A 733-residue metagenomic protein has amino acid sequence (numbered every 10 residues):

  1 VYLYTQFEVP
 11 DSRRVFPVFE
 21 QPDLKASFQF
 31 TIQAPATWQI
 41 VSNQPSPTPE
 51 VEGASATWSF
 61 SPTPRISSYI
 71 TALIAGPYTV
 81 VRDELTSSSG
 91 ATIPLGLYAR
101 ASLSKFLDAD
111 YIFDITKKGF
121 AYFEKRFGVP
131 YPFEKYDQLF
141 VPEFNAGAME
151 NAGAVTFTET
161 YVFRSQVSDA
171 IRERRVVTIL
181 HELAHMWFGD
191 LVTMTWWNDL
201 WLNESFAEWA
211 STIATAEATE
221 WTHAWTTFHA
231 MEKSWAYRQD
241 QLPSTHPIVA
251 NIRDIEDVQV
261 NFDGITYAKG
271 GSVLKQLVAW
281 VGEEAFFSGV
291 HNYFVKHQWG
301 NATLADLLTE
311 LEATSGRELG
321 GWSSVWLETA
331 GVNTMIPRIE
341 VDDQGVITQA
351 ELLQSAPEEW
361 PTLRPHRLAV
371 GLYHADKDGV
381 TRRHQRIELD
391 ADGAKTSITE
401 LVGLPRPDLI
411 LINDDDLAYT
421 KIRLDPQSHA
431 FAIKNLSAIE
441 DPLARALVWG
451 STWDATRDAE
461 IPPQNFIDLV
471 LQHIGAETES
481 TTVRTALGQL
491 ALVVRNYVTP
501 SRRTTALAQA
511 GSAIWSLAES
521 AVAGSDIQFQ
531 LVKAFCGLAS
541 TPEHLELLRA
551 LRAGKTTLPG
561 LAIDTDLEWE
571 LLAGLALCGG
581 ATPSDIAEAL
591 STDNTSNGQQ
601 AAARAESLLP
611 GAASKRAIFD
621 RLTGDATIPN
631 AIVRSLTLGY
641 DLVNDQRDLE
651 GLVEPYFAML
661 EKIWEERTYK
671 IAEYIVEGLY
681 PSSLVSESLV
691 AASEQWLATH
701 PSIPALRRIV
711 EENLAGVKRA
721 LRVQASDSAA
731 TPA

Functional and structural regions predicted by a protein language model:
V1-E84, Y111, N251, D441-V448: Extended, low-hydrophobicity, Ser/Thr/Pro/Gly-biased non-transmembrane segments
V1-Y2, N43-G53, Y373-T396: Solvent-exposed beta-strand/loop surfaces of large extracellular or lumenal domains
Y2, F60, S89-A91, G96-P361 (+4 more regions): Hydrophobic alpha-helical and helix-loop surface patches within well-folded domains that function as non-catalytic
L24, P361-L368: Short coil-to-beta strand junction motifs in C2/discoidin
F28-F30, L368-Y373: Short polybasic amphipathic segments
A34-A36, A101, Q354-E358, L372-D376: Beta-strand elements of well-folded, non-transmembrane domains
K233-S234, G264, Q344-Q349, W360-T362 (+2 more regions): Long, ordered, helix-rich scaffold segments
